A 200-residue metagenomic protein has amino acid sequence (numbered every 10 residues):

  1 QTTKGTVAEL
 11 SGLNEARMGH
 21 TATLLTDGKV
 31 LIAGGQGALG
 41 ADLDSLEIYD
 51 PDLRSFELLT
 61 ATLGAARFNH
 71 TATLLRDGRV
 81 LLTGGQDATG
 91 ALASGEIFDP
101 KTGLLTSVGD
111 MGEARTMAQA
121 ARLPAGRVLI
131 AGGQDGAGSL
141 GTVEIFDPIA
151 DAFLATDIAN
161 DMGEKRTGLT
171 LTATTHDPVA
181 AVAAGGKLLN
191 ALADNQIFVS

Functional and structural regions predicted by a protein language model:
Q1-S200: Kelch-like beta-propeller repeat domains
